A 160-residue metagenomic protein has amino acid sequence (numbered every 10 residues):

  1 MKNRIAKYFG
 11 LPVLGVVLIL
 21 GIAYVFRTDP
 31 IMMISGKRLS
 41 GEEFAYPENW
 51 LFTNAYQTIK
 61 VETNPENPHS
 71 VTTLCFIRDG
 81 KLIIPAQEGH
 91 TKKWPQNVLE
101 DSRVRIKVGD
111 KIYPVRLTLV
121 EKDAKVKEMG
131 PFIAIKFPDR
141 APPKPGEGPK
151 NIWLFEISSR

Functional and structural regions predicted by a protein language model:
M1-A6: Short, Lys/Arg-rich N-terminal segment immediately upstream of the first membrane anchor
K7-F26: Hydrophobic membrane-insertion alpha-helices, especially the h-region of bacterial N-terminal signal peptides
K7-Y8, E43-Y46, Q57-K60, K81 (+2 more regions): Short secondary-structure boundary micro-motifs
L14-V16, I84-P85, P143-K144: Alpha-helical interaction segments
Y24-H69: Short, conserved active-site entrance elements at the starts or edges of catalytic domains
R38-G41, T53-A55, E62-T63, I83-A86 (+2 more regions): A short linear-motif detector with a strong N-terminal bias
N54-G89, V115-T118: Short beta-strand segments
P68-H69, G89-R160: Short, structured beta-strand-loop surface elements
